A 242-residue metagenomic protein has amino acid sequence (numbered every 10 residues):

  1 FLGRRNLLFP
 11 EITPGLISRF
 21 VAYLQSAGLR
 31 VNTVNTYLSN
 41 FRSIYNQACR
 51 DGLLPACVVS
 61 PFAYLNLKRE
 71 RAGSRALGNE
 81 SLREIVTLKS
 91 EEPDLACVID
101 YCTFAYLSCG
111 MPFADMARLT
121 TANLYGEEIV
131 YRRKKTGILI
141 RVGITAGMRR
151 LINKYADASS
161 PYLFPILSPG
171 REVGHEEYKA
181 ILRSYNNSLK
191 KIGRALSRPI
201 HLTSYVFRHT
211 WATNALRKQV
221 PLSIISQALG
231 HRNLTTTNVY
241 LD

Functional and structural regions predicted by a protein language model:
F1-G73, L88: N-terminal core-binding DNA-recognition domain of tyrosine recombinases/integrases
I17, F41, F104, C109 (+4 more regions): Short, basic/aromatic-rich helical patch in the C-terminal catalytic core of site-specific tyrosine
A56-F113, A117: Basic, Lys/Arg- and aromatic-enriched nucleic-acid-binding interface segment
A63, R118-K154: Conserved tyrosine-mediated DNA breakage-rejoining catalytic core shared by Y-recombinases
A76, R133-G137, L229-D242: Catalytic-site neighborhood detector that most strongly recognizes the C-terminal catalytic loop/helix of tyrosine
L82, T145-P199: Active-site/catalytic core of tyrosine-dependent DNA strand-transfer enzymes
T87, E91-P93, N186-Q227: Short, basic (Lys/Arg/His-rich) helix/loop patches that form interaction surfaces in the mid-to-C-terminal regions
A122-E128, R198-I200, V220-V239: Short, polar N-cap/turn motifs at the start of nucleic acid-interacting alpha helices
